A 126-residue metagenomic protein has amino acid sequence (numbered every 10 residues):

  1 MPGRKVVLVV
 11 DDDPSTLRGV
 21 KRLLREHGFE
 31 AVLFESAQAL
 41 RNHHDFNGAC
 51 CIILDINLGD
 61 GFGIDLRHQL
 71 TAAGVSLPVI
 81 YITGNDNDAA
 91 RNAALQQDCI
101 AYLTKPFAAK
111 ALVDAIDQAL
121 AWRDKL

Functional and structural regions predicted by a protein language model:
P14-V32: Two-component/phosphorelay signaling modules centered on CheY-like receiver
E35-S36, F62-D65: Acidic catalytic/metal-coordinating carboxylates
N47-I53, L58: Active-site beta3 strand of CheY-like receiver
I64-L77: Short amphipathic alpha-helix used as the core "switch/output" element in two-component signaling
D65, D86-A101: Alpha4 helix (beta4-alpha4-beta5 surface) of REC/receiver domains from two-component response regulators
A89, F107-D117, D124: C-terminal output helix
